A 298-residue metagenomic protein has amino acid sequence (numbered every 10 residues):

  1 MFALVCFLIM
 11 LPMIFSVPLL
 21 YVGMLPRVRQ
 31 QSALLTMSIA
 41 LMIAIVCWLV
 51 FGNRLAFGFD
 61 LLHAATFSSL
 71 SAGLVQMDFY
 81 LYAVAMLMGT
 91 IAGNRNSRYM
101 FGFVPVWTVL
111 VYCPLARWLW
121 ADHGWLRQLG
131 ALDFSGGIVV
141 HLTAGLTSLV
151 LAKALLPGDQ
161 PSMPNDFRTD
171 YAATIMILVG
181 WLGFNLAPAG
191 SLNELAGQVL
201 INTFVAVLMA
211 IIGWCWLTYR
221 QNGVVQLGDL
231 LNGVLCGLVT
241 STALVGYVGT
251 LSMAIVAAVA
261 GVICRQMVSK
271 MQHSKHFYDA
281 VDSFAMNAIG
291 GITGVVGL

Functional and structural regions predicted by a protein language model:
M1-L298: Hydrophobic alpha-helical transmembrane bundles of multi-pass membrane proteins
